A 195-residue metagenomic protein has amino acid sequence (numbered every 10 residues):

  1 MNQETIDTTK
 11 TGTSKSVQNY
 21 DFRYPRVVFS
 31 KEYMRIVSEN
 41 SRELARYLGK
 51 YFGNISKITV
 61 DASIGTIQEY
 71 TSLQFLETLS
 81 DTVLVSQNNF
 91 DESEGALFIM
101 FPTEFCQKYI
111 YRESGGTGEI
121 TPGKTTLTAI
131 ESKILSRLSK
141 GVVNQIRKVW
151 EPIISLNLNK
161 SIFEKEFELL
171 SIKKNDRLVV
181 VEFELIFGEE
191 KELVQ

Functional and structural regions predicted by a protein language model:
M1-Q195: N-terminal auxiliary interaction/assembly segments of multi-subunit proteins
